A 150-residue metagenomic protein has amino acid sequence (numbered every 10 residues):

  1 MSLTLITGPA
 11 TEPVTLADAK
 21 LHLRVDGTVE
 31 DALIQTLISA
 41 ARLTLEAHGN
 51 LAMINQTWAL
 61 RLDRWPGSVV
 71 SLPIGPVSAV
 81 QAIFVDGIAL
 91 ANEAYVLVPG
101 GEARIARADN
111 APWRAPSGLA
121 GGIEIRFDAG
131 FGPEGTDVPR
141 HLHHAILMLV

Functional and structural regions predicted by a protein language model:
M1-L149: Divalent metal-cofactor coordination and adjacent catalytic microenvironments
